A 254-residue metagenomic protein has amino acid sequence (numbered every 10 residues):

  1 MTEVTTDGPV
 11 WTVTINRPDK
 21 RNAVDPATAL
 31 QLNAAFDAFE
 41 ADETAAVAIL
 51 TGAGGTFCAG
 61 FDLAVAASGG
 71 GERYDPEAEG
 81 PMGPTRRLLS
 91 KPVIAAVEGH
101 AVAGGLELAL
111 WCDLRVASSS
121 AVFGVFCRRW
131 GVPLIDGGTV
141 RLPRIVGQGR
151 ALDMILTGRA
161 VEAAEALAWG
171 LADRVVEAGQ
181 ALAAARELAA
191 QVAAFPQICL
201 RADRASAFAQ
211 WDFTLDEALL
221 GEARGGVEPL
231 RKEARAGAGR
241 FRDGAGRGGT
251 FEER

Functional and structural regions predicted by a protein language model:
M1-A53: Conserved CoA-thioester-binding segment of acyl-CoA-metabolizing enzymes
M1-G8, G158-A163, A183, E187-R254: C-terminal alpha-helix plus adjacent terminal tail
V13, L50, D62, L108-L110 (+3 more regions): Hydrophobic/aromatic residues within transmembrane alpha-helices of multi-pass small-molecule transporters
T28-Q31, A181, E222: Hydrophobic alpha-helical membrane-association signature
L30, G52-L88, A101, G131 (+3 more regions): Glycine- (often His-adjacent) and acidic-residue-rich active-site loop that binds/positions the CoA thioester
F36, F57, F123, F241 (+1 more regions): Conserved hydrophobic/aromatic "anchor" residues that stabilize well-ordered secondary structure elements
P84-I198: Crotonase-fold acyl-CoA enzyme core
